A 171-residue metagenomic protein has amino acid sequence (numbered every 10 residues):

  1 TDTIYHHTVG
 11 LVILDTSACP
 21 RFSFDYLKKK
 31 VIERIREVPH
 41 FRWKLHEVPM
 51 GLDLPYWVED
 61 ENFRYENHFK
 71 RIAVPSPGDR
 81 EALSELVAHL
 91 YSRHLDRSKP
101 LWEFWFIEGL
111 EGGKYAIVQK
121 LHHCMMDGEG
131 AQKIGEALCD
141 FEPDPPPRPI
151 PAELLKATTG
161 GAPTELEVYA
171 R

Functional and structural regions predicted by a protein language model:
T1-R171: Non-catalytic N-terminal regions of enzymes
